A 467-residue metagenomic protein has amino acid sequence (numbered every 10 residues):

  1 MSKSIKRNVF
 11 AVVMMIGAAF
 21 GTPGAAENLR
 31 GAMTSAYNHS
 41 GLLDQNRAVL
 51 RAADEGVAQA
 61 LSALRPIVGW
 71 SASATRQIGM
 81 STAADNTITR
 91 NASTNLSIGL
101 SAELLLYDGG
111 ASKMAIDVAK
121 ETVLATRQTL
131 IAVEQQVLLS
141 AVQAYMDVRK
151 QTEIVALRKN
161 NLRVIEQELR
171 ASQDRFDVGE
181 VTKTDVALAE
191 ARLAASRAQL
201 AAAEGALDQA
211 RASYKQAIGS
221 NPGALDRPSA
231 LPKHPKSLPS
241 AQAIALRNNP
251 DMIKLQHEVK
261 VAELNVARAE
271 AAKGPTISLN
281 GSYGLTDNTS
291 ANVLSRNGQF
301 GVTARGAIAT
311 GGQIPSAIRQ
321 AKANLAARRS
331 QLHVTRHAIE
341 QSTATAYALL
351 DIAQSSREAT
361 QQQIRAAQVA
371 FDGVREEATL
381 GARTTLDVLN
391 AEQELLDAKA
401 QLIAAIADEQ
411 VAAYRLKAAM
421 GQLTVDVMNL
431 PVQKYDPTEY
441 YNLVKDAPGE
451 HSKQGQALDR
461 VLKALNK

Functional and structural regions predicted by a protein language model:
M1-G24: Gram-negative bacterial Sec-dependent N-terminal signal peptides
S2-K6, V133-L246, E258, A346-L349 (+6 more regions): Periplasmic alpha-helical coiled-coil/stalk elements that build and connect Gram-negative outer-membrane
K3, I403-K467: Acidic, low-complexity, intrinsically disordered peripheral segments
E27-Q45: Short N-terminal segments immediately surrounding and downstream of signal-peptide cleavage
N28, I67-V133, I253-T335, S342 (+4 more regions): Small/polar-residue-enriched beta-strand and adjacent coil segments characteristic of outer-membrane beta-barrel
G31, N95-S97, Q143, L188 (+2 more regions): Transmembrane beta-barrel architecture of outer-membrane proteins
A36-L42, S220, R247-D251, Q422: Short loop-to-helix capping motifs
